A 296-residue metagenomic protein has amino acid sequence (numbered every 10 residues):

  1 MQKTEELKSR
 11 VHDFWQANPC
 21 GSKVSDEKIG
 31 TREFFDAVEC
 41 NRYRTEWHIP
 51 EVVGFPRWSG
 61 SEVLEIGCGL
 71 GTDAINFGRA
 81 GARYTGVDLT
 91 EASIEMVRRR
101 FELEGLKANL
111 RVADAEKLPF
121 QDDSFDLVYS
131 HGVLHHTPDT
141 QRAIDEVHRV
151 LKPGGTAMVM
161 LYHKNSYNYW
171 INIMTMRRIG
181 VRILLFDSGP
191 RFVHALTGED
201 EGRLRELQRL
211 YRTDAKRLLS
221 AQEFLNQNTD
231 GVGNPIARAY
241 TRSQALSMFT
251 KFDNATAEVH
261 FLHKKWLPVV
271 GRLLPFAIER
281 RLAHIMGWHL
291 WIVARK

Functional and structural regions predicted by a protein language model:
M1-C40: N-terminal, positively charged/glycine-rich alpha-helical extensions of SAM-dependent methyltransferases
I29-E62: Conserved alpha-helix/loop element of class I SAM-dependent methyltransferases that forms part of the SAM/SAH-binding
S61-K117: Class I SAM-dependent methyltransferase SAM/SAH-binding core
E116-L127: A short acidic, Gly/Pro-enriched loop at the edge of an enzyme's catalytic core that lines a small-molecule cofactor
D126-D139: A short SAM/SAH-binding and catalytic strip from SAM-dependent methyltransferases
Q141-P153: A short glycine-rich, Lys/Arg-flanked "PGG" loop and its adjoining helix->strand segment in the class I
T156-K216: Conserved class I S-adenosyl-L-methionine
V193-K296: A C-terminal cap/extension of S-adenosyl-L-methionine-dependent methyltransferases that defines the acceptor-substrate
